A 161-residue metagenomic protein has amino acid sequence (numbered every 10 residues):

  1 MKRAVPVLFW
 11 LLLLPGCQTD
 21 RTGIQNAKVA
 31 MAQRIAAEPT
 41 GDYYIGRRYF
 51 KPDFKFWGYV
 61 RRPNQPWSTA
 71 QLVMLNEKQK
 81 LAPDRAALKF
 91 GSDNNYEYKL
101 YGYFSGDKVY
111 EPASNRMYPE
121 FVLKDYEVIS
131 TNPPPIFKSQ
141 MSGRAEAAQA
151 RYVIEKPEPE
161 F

Functional and structural regions predicted by a protein language model:
M1-K2, Q18: N-terminal hydrophobic targeting signals that begin at the initiator methionine
K2-W10: Sec-dependent signal peptide recognition, specifically the positively charged N-region followed immediately by
L13-G16: C-terminal motif of bacterial Sec signal peptides marking the signal peptidase cleavage site
T19-F161: OB-fold and OB-like single-stranded nucleic-acid-recognition modules and their adjacent interaction interfaces
